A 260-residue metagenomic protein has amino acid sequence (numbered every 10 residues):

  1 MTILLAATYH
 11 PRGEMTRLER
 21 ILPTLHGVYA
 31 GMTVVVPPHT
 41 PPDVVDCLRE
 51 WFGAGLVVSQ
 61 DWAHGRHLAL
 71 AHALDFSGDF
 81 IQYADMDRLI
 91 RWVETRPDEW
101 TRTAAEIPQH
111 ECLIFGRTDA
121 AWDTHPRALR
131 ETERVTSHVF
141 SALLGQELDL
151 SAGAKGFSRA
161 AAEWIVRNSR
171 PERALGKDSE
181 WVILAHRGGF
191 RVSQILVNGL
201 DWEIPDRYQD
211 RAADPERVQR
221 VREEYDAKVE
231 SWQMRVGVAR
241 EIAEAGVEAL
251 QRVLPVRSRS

Functional and structural regions predicted by a protein language model:
A7-V28, T40-P42: Short, well-formed alpha-helical segments that are part of the catalytic scaffolds of diverse glycosyltransferases
P41-R49: Acidic helix N-cap motif at the loop->helix transition within catalytic regions of sugar-transfer enzymes
R49-H64: Conserved donor nucleotide-binding strand/loop of the catalytic core
H67-F80: Active-site nucleotide-sugar/metal-binding loop of Leloir-type enzymes
G78-R91: Short beta-strand-to-loop acidic/aromatic patch adjacent to the donor-nucleotide binding site
L89-W122: Conserved donor-nucleotide/metal-binding helix-loop-beta segment in metal-dependent transferases, i.e., the alpha-helix
Q109-S151, A161: Short, flexible, basic/aromatic active-site loop/helix in glycosyltransferases
L175, S179-S260: C-terminal catalytic/acceptor-binding lobe
